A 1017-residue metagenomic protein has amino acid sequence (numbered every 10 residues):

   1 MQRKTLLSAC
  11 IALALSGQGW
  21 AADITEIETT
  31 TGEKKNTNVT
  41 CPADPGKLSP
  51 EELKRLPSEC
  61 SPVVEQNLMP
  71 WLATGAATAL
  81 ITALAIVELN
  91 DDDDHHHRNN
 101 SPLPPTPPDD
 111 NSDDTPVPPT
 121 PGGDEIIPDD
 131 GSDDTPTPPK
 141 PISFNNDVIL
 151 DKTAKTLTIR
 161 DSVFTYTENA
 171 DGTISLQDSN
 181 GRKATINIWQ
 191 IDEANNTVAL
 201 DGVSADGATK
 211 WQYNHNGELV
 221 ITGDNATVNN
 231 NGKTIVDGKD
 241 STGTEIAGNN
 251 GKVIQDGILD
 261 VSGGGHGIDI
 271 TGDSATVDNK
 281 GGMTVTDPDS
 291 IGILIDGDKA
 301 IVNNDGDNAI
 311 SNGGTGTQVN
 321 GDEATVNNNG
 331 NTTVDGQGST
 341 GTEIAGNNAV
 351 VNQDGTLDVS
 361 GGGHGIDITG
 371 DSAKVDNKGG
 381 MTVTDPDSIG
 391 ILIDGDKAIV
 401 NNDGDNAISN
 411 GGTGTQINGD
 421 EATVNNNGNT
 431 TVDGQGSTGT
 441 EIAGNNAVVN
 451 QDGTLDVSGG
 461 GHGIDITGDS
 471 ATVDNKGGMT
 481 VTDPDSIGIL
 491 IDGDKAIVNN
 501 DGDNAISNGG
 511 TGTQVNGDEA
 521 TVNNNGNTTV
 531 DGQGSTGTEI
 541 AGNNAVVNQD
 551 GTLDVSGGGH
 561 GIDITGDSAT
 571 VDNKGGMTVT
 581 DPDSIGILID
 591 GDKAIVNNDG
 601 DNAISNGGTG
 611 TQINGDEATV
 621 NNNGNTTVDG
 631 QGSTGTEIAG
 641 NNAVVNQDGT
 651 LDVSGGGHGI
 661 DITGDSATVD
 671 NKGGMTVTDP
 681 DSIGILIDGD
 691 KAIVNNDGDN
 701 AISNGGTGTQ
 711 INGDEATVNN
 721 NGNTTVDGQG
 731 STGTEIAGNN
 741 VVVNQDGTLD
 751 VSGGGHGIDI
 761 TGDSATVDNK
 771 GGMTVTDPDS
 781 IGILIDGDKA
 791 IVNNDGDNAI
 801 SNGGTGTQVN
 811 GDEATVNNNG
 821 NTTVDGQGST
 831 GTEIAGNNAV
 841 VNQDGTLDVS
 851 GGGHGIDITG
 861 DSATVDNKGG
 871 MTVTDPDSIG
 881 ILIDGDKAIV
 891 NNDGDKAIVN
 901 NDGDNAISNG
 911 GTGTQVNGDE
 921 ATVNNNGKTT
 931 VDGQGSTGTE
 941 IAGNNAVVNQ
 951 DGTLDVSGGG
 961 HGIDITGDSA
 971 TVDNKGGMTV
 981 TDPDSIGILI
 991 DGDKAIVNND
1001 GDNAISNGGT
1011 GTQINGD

Functional and structural regions predicted by a protein language model:
M1-W20, L72-G75: Gram-negative bacterial Sec-dependent N-terminal signal peptides
L13-S16, V64, R182, S204: Intrinsically disordered, low-complexity regions enriched in Ser/Pro/Gly/Gln/His and often acidic
L15, G19-W71: Membrane-proximal topogenic or attachment-prone low-complexity segments at protein termini
N38, A43-D44, G122-H266, G272-A275 (+8 more regions): N-terminal segments that cap or nucleate solenoid repeat domains
L68-D92: Short, glycine/alanine-rich hydrophobic alpha-helices that insert into or span membranes
V87-I142: Intrinsically disordered, low-complexity repeat and linker tracts
K233-S241, E245-K252, D256-D1017: Thr-biased low-complexity repeat/linker tracts and other Thr-enriched repetitive architectures
